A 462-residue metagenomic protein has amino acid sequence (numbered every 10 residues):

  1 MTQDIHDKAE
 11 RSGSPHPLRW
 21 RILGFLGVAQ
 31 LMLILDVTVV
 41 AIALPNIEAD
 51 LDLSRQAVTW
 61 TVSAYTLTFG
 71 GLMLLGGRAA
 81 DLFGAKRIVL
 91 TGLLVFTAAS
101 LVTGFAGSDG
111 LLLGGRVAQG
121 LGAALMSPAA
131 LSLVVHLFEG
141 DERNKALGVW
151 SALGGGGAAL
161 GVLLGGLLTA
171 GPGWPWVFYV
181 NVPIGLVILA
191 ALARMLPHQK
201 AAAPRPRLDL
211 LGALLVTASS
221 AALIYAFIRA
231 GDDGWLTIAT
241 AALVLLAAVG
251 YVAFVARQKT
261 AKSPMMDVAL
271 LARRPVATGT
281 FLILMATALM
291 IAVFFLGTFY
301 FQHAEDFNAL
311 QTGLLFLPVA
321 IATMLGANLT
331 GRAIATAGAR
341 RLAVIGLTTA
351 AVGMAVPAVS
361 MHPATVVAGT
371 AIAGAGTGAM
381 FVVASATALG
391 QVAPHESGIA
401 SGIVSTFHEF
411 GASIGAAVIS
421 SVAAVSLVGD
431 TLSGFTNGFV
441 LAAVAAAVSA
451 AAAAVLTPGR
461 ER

Functional and structural regions predicted by a protein language model:
T2-R194, N328-T330, T336-A379, V383 (+2 more regions): Transmembrane-helix bundle of Major Facilitator Superfamily
W20-L35, V40-I42, R55, T61-Y65 (+8 more regions): 12-transmembrane solute porter fold
A80-R87, R143-K145, A202-L208, P264-D267 (+1 more regions): Interfacial helix-loop-helix linkers and transmembrane-helix boundary segments in multi-pass membrane proteins
D109, G173, K200-R205, A230-L236: Membrane-interface helix caps and helix-loop-helix hairpins in membrane proteins
W174-L214, K262, A272: Conserved aromatic/hydrophobic "specificity hotspots" at molecular recognition or selectivity sites
R194-M195, G231, A452-L456: Short, hydrophobic alpha-helical segments
